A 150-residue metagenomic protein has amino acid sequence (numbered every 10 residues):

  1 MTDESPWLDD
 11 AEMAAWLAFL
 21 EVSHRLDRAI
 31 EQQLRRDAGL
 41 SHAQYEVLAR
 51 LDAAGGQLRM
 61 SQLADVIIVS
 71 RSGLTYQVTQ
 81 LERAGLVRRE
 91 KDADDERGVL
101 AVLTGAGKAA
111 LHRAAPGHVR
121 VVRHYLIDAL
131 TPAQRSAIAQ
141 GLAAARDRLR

Functional and structural regions predicted by a protein language model:
M1-A38, S136: N-terminal leader segment of winged-helix/HTH proteins
T2, T79-Q140: Charged, amphipathic alpha-helical coiled-coil/dimerization segments
L8-A11, L40, L58, L103 (+1 more regions): Alpha-helical hairpin
L20, A49-G55, A115, A143: Short, locally clustered residues in the helix-turn-helix/winged-helix DNA-binding domain
H24, R28-S72, A84: N-terminal helix-turn-helix DNA-binding core of bacterial DNA-binding proteins
R25, A29, Q33, V66 (+6 more regions): Solvent-exposed, charged/polar functional surfaces in cytosolic regulatory/catalytic domains
S136-R150: Exposed, interaction-prone assembly regions rather than primary DNA-binding/catalytic cores
